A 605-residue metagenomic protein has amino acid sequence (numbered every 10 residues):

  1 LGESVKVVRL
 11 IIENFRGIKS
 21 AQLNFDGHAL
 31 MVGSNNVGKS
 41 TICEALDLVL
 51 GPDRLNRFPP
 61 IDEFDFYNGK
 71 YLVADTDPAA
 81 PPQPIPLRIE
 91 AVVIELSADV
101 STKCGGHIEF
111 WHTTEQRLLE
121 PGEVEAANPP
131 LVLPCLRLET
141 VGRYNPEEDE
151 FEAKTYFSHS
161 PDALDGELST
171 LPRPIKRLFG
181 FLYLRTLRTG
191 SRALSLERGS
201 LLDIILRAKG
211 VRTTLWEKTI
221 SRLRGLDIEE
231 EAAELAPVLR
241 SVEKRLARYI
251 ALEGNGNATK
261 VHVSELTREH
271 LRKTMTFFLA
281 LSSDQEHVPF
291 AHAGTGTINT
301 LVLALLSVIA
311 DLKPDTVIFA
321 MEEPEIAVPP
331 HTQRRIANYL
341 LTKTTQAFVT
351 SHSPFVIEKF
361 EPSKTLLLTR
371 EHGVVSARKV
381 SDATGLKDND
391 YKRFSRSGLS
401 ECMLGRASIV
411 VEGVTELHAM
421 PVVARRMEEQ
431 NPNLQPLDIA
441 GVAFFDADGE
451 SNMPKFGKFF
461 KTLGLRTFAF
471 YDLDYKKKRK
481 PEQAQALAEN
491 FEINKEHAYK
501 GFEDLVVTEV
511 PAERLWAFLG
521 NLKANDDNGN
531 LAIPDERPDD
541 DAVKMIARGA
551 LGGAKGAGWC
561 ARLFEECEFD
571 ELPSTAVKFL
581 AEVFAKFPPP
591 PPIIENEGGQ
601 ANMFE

Functional and structural regions predicted by a protein language model:
L1-G51, L271, T276-E401, E568 (+3 more regions): Switch/communication elements of ASCE P-loop NTPase nucleotide-binding domains
G2, A193-L196, S200-L301, L305-I318 (+1 more regions): Extended helical coiled-coil dimerization/tether regions that scaffold and oligomerize large DNA-maintenance assemblies
V8, A21, G180, V317-I318 (+3 more regions): The start of beta-strands in P-loop NTPase/AAA+ ATPase cores
L23-N24, S34, A80-P84, P129-L133 (+6 more regions): Conserved catalytic network of the ASCE P-loop NTPase/AAA+ motor domain
E44-V132: Conserved P-loop NTP-binding catalytic core
I85-I89, P134-L138, R177-F181, T316 (+5 more regions): Short glycine-/polar-rich loops that comprise or flank the Walker A/P-loop and associated switch/sensor motifs
E95-L215: Electropositive, glycine-dotted interaction segments that contact anionic polymers or phosphate-rich ligands
S397-V410, V414-E605: Acidic, Mg2+-coordinating catalytic modules of nucleic-acid enzymes
